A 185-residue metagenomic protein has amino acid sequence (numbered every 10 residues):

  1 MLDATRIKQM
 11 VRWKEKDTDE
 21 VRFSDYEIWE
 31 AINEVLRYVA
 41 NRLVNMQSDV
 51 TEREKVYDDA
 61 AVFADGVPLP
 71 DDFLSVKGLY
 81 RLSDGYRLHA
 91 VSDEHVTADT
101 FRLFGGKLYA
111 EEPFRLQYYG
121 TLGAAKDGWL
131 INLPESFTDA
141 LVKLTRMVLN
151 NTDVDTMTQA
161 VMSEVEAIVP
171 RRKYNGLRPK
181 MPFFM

Functional and structural regions predicted by a protein language model:
M1-M10, E27-E34, L88-M185: Internal mixed-charge
R12-V21: Structural recognition of short helix-loop-helix hairpins that underlie histone-fold modules
E20, N41-S48, V154-D155, Y174 (+1 more regions): Intrinsically disordered or highly flexible coil/loop and linker segments, enriched in small and charged/polar residues
W29-A90, E135-N150: Divalent metal-cofactor coordination and adjacent catalytic microenvironments
